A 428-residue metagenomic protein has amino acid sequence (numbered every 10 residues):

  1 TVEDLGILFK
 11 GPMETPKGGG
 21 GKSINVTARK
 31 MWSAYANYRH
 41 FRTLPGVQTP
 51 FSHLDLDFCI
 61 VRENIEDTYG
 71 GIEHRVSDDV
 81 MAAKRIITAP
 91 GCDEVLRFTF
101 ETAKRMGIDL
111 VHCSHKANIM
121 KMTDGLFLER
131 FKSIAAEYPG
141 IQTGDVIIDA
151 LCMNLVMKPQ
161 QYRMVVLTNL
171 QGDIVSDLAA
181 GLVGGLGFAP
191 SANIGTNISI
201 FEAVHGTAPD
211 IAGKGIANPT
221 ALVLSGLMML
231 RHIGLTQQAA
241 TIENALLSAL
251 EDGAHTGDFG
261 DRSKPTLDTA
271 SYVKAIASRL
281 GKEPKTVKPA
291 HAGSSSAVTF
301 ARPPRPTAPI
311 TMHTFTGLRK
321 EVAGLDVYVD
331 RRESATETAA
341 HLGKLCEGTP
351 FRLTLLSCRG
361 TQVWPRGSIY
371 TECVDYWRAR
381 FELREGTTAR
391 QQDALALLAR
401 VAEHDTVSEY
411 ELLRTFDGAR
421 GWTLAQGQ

Functional and structural regions predicted by a protein language model:
T1-A82, L170: N-terminal glycine-rich phosphate/adenylate-binding segment common to multiple enzyme folds
T1-E3, T143-Y162: A structured beta-alpha segment of the ubiquitous adenosine-cofactor-binding alpha/beta core
R29-P45, E137-G144, F188-E202, A212: Short, acidic/small-residue loops that bind anionic groups at enzyme active sites
S77-I148: Glycine-rich phosphate/diphosphate-binding loop of Rossmann-like nucleotide-binding domains
M106-H115, Y138-V146, L235-A245, A249-K264 (+2 more regions): Flexible, glycine/charged-enriched surface loops at secondary-structure junctions
V156-T241, S248-D252, G367-S368: Glycine-rich phosphate/nucleotide-binding loop
G281, K285-Q428: C-terminal non-catalytic interaction/assembly regions of soluble proteins
